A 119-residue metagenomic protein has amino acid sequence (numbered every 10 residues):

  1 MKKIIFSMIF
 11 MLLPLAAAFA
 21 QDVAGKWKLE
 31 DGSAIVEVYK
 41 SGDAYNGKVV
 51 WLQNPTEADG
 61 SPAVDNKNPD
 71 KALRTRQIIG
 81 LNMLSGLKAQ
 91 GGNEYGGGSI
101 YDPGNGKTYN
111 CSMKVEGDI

Functional and structural regions predicted by a protein language model:
M1-I4: Positively charged n-region of N-terminal signal peptides that target proteins for export
F6-I9: Sec-dependent N-terminal signal peptides
L13-A20: Sec/Tat signal peptide C-region and signal peptidase I cleavage site
A24, E30-G32, V36-Y101: Central antiparallel beta-sheet cores of small beta-barrel/beta-sandwich binding domains
E94-S99, N105-I119: Surface-exposed interaction patches
